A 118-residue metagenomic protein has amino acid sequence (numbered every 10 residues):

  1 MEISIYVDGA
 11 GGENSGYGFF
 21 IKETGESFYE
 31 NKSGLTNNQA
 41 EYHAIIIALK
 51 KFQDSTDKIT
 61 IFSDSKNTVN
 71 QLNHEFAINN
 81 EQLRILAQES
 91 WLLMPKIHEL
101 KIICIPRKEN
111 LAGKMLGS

Functional and structural regions predicted by a protein language model:
M1-Q39, K50-K51: RNase H-like nuclease fold core
G12, L49-G117: RNase H catalytic domain
E41, I45-I46: Short, conserved alpha-helix that lines the donor NDP-sugar binding/gating region of sugar-transfer enzymes
